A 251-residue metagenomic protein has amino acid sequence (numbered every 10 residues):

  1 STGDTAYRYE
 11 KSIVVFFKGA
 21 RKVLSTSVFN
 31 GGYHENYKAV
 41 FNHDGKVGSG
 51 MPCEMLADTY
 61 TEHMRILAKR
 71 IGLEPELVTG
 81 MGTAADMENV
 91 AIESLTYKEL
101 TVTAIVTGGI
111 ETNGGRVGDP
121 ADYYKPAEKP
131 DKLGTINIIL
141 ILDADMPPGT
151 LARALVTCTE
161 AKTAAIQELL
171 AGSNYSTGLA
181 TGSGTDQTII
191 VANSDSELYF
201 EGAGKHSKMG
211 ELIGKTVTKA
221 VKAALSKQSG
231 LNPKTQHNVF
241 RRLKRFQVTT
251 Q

Functional and structural regions predicted by a protein language model:
S1-Q251: Alpha/propeptide regions of enzymes that mature by internal proteolysis
